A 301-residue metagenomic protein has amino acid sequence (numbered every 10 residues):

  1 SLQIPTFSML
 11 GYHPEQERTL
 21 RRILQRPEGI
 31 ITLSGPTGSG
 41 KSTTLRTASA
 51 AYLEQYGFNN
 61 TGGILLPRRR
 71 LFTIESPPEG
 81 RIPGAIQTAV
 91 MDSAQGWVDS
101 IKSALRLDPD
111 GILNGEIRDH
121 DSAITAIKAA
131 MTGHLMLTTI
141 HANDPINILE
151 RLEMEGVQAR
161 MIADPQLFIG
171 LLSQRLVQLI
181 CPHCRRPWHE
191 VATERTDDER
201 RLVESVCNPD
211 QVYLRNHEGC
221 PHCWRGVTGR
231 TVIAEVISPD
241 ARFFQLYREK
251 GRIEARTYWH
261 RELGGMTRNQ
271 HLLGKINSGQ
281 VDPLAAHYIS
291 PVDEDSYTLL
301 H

Functional and structural regions predicted by a protein language model:
S1-H301: Short, flexible helix-loop junctions that flank or precede catalytic/ligand sites
